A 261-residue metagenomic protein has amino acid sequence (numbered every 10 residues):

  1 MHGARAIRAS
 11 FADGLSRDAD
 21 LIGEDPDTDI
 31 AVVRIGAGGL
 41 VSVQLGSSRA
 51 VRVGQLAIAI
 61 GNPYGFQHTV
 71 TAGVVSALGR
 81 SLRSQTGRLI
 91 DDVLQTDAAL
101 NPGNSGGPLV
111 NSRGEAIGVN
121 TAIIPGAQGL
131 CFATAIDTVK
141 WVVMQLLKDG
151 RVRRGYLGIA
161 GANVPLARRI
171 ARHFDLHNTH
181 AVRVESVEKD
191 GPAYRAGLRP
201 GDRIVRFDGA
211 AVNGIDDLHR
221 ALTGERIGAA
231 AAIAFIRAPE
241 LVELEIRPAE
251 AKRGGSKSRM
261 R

Functional and structural regions predicted by a protein language model:
M1-H180, T223, P239, E250-R261: Serine-dependent protease modules
R5, N104-G106, R183-V184, R199-P200 (+1 more regions): Short loop/turn microsegments at loop-to-beta-strand junctions
G38, A181-E188, V205-A210: Acidic- and glycine-rich mobile interface elements
V41-L45, K189-G191, D217-L218: Short alpha-helix capping/helix-loop boundary micro-motifs
A193-I215: Conserved PDZ fold ligand-binding element
A229-A231, V242: Exposed beta-strand face motif in extracellular beta-rich ectodomains
